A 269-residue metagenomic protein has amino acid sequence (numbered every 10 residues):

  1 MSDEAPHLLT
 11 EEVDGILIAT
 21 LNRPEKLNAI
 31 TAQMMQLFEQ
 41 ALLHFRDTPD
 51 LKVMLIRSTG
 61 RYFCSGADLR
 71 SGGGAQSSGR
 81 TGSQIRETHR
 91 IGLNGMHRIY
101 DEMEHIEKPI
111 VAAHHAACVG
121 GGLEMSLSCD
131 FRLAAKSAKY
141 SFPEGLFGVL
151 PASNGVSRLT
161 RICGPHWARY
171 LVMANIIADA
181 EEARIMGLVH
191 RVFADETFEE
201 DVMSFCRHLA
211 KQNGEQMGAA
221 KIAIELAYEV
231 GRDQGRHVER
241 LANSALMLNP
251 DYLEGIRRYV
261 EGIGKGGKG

Functional and structural regions predicted by a protein language model:
M1-D14, N175-E181, E196, E200 (+1 more regions): C-terminal alpha-helix plus adjacent terminal tail
M1-T59: Conserved CoA-thioester-binding segment of acyl-CoA-metabolizing enzymes
V13, T48, I106-E107, N249: Acidic-histidine catalytic/liganding microenvironments
A19, I56, D68, M125-L127 (+3 more regions): Hydrophobic/aromatic residues within transmembrane alpha-helices of multi-pass small-molecule transporters
P24-L27, R61, G66, S137-K139 (+2 more regions): A short, glycine- and basic residue-enriched loop/turn that sits immediately adjacent to a domain's principal
M34-L37, G92-G95, F198, E239: Hydrophobic alpha-helical membrane-association signature
S58-I99, G148: Glycine- (often His-adjacent) and acidic-residue-rich active-site loop that binds/positions the CoA thioester
D101-E215: Crotonase-fold acyl-CoA enzyme core
